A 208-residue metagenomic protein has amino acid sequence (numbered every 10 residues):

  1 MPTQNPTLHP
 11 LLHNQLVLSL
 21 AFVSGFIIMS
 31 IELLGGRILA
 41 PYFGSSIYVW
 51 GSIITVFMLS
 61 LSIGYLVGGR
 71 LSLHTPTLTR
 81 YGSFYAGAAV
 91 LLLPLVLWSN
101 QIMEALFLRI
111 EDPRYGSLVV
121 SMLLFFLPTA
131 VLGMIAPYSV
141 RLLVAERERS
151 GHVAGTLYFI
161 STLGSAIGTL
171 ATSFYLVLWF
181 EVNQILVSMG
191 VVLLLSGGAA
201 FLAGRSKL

Functional and structural regions predicted by a protein language model:
M1-L208: Alpha-helical transmembrane segments of multi-pass membrane proteins
